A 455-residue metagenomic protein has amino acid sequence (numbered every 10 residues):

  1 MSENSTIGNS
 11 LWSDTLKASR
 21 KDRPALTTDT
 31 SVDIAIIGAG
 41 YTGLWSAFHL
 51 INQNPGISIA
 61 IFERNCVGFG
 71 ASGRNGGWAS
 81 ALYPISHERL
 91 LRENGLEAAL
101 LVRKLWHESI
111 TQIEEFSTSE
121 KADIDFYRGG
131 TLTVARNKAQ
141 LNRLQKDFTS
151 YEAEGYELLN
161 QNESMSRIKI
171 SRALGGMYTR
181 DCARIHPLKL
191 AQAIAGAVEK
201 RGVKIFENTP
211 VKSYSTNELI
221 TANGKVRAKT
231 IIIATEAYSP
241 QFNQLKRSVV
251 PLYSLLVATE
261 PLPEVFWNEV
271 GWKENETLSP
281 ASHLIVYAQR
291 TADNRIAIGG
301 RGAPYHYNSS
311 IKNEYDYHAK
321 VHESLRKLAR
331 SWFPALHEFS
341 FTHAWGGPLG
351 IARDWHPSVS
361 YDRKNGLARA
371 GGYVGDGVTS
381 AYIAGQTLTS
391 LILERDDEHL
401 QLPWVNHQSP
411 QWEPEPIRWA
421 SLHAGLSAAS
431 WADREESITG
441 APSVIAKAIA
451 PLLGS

Functional and structural regions predicted by a protein language model:
M1-I34, N52-Q53, I57-S58, P451: Extreme N-terminal leader/targeting segments of oxidoreductases
S2-L16, I85-R92, E115-A193: Flavin (FAD/FMN) cofactor-binding and adjacent substrate-gating region of FAD-dependent oxidoreductase domains
G38-T42, R64: Glycine-rich Rossmann-fold phosphate-binding loop(s) that bind the pyrophosphate of adenine dinucleotide cofactors
I51-R74: Glycine-rich FAD pyrophosphate-binding loop
R74-K104: Glycine-rich active-site loop/strand segments that organize a redox cofactor
S119-Y127, V211-S213, K225-V265, E269-R363 (+1 more regions): Active-site substrate-recognition segment that forms the wall of the catalytic cavity or substrate channel
T149-S150, L174-T230: Helical element adjacent to the flavin cofactor pocket in flavoenzyme catalytic cores
P304-A428: C-terminal catalytic lobe of FAD-dependent flavoproteins
